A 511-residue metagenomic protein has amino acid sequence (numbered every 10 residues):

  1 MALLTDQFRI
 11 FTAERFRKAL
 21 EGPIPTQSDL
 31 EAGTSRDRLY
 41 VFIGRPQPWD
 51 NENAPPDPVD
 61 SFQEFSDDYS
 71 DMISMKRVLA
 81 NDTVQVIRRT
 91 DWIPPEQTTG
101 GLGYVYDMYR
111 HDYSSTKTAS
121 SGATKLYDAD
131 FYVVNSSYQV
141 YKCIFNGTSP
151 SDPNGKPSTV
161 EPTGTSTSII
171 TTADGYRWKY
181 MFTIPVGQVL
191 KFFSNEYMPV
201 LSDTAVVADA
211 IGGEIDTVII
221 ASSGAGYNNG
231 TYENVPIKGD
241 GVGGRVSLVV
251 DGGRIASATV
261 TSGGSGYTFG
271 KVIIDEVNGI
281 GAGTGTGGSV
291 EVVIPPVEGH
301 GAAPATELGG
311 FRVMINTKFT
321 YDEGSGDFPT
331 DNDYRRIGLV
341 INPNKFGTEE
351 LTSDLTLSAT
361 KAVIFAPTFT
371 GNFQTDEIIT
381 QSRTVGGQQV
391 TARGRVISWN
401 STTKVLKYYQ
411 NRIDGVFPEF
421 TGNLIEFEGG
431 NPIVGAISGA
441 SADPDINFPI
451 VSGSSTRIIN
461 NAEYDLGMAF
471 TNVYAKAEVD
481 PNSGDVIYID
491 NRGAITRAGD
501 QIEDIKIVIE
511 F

Functional and structural regions predicted by a protein language model:
M1-I211, S289-H300, P304, T380-Q381 (+4 more regions): Tryptophan-rich substrate-binding surfaces of secreted polymer-degrading and adhesive proteins
T171-F511: Conserved, function-critical positions that sit in or immediately flank catalytic and ligand-binding motifs
